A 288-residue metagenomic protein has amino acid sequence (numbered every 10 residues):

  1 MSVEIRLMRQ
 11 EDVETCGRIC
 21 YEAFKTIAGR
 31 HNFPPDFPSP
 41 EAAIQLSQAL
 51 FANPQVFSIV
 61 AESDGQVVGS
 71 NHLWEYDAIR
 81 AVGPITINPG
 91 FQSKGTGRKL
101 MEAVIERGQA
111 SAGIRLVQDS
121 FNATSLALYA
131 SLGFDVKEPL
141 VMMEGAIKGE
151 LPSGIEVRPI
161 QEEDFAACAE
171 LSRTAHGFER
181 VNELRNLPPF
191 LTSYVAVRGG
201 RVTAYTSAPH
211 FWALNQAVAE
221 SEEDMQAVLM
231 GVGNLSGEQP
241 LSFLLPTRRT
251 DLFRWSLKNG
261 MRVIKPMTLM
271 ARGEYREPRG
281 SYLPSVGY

Functional and structural regions predicted by a protein language model:
M1-V3, Q10, V56-S58, E62-D64 (+5 more regions): Intrinsically disordered, low-complexity, positively biased terminal segments
G17-S58, E62-S70, R173-S193, V197: Active-site rim helix/loop that mediates acceptor-substrate recognition in acyltransferases
E75, N88-G90, K94, S221: Active-site acidic-Proline motif in GNAT/NAT acetyltransferases
A78, G113-D119, D135-K148, V263-Y275: Conserved catalytic-core motifs of GNAT/GCN5-like acyltransferases
L140-A166: Surface-exposed beta-loop interaction hotspot
